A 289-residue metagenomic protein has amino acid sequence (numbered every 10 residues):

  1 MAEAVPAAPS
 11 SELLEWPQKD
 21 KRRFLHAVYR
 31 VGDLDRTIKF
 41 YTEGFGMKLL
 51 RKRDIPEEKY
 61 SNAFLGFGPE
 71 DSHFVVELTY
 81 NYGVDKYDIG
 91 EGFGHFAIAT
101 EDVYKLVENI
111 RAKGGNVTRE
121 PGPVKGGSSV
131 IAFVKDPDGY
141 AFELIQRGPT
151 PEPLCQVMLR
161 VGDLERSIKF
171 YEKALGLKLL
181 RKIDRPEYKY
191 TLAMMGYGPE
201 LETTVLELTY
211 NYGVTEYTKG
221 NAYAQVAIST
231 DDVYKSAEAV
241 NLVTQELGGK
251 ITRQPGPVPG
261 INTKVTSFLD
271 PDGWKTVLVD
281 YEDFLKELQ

Functional and structural regions predicted by a protein language model:
A2-S11, G32-D35, E70-H73, Y80-Y140 (+4 more regions): Vicinal oxygen chelate
S11-Q18, G148-P149: A short, basic/flexible loop-to-alpha-helix module at the beginning of a structural domain
Q18-R22, V28-H73, K125, M158-T203: Core segments of cupin and vicinal oxygen chelate
F24, Y60-N62, F93, S129 (+4 more regions): Conserved positions at the start
H26, V75-E77, Q156, V205-E207 (+1 more regions): Structural preference for beta-strand elements that scaffold enzyme active sites
G66, T79, E108-N109, I145 (+3 more regions): A structural feature that tracks compact, well-ordered secondary-structure segments with a strong bias toward
G148-Q156, D283-Q289: A short, polar/charged loop-to-alpha-helix boundary motif
